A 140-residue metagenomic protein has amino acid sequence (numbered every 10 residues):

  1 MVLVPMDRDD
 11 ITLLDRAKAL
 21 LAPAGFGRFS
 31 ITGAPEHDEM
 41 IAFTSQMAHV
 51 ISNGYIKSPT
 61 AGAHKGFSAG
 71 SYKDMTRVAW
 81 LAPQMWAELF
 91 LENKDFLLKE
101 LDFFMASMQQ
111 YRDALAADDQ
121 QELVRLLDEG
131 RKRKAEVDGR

Functional and structural regions predicted by a protein language model:
M1-W80: Internal alpha-helical scaffold of NAD(P)-dependent oxidoreductase catalytic cores
A63-R133: Interdomain hinge/lid region at the active-site interface of Rossmann-like NAD(P)-dependent oxidoreductases
E136-R140: Amphipathic alpha-helical coiled-coil segments
